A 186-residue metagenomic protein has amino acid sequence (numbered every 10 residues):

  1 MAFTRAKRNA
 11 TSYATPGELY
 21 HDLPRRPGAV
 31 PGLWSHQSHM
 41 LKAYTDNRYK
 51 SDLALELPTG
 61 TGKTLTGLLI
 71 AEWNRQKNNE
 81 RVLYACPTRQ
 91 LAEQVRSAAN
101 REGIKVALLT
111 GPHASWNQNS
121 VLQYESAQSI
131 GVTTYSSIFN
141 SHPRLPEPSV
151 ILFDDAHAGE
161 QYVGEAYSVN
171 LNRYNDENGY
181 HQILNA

Functional and structural regions predicted by a protein language model:
M1-A186: N-terminal helicase ATP-binding lobe
